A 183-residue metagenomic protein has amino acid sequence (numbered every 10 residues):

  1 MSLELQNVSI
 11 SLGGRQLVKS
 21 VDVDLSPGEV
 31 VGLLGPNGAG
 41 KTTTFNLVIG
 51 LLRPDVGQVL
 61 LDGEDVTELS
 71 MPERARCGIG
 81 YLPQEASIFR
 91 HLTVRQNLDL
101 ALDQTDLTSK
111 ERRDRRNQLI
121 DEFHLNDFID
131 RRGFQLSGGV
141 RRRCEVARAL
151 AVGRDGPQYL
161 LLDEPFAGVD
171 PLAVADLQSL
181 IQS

Functional and structural regions predicted by a protein language model:
L3-L5, V18-S20: Conserved structural motif at the start of ABC-family nucleotide-binding domains
G13, V31, L69-M71, L92-E111 (+1 more regions): ABC-type ATPase nucleotide-binding domains, specifically the catalytic core motifs of the NBD
L34-P36: The feature captures the beta-strand-to-loop junction immediately N-terminal to the Walker
I49: Helix-to-loop junction immediately C-terminal to a conserved catalytic motif
D65-E85, S109-R113, D130: ABC ATPase NBD coupling module
K110-F128, Q178-Q182: Conserved ABC ATPase "signature" region
R132-V140: Conserved ABC ATPase signature
Y159-E164: Catalytic Walker B motif of ABC-type/P-loop ATPase nucleotide-binding domains
